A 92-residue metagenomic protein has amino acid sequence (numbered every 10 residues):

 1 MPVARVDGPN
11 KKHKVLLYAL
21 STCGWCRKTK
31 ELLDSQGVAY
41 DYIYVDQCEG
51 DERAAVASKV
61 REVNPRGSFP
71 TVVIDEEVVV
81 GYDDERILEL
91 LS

Functional and structural regions predicted by a protein language model:
M1-P2, V79: Intrinsic disorder/low-complexity detector
P2-D41: Local sequence-structure signature of Cys/Sec-based thiol-disulfide redox active-site neighborhoods
K12, G67-F69: A general structural motif
G24-R27, D51, Y82: Residues that form or flank phosphate/diphosphate-binding pockets in enzymes that use nucleotide phosphates
V45-G67, E85: Thioredoxin-like thiol-disulfide oxidoreductase module
P70-V79: A short, hydrophobic beta-strand/beta-hairpin element that forms part of a small beta-sheet core
I87-S92: Thiol-/selenol-based redox modules, centered on thioredoxin-like and closely related oxidoreductase domains
